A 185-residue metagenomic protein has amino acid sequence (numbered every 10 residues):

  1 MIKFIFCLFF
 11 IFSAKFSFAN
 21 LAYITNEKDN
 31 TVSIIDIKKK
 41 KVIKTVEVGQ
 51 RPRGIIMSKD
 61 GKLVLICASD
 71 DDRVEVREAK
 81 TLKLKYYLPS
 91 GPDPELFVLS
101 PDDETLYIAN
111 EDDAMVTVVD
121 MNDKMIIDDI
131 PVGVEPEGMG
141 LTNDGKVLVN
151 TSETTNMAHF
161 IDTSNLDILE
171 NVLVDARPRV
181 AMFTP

Functional and structural regions predicted by a protein language model:
I5, F9-F10, A14-P185: Predominantly soluble domains enriched in secretory-pathway, periplasmic, or organellar proteins
